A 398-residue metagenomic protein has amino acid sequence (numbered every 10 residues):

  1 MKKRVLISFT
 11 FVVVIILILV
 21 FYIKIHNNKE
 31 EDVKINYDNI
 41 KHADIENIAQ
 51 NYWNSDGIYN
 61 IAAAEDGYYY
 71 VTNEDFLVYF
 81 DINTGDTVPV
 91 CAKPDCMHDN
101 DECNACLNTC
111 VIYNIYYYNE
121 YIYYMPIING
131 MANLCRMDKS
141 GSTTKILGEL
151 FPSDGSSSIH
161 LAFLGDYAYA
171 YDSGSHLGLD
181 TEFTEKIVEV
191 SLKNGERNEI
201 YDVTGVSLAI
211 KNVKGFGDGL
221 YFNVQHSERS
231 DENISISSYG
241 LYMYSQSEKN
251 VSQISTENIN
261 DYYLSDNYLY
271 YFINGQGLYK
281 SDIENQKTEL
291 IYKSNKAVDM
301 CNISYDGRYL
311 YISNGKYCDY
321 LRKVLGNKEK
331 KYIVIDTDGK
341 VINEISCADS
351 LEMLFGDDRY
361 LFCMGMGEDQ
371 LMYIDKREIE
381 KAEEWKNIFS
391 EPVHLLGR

Functional and structural regions predicted by a protein language model:
M1-V14: N-terminal Sec-pathway targeting helices
V14-K24: Hydrophobic alpha-helical membrane-insertion segments, chiefly the h-region of N-terminal signal peptides
H26-N54, F76-E102, G130-F151, G178-V203 (+4 more regions): Surface-exposed loop/turn elements that mediate protein-protein interactions on large endomembrane-trafficking
E30-F76, F216, Y262-S265, Y270: N-terminal export/targeting and maturation segments
N54-A64, D99-Y116, S153-G165, G205-G217 (+4 more regions): Repeated scaffold domains used in trafficking and secretory/extracellular systems, primarily beta-propellers
Y70-V71, Y123-M125, Y169-D172, Y221-V224 (+3 more regions): Residue position within the beta-strands of beta-propeller blades
I122, V190, L220, L241 (+4 more regions): Fold-core signature of tandem repeat domains
V298-G326, K330: Loop/turn-rich, solvent-exposed surfaces of beta-rich toroidal or solenoidal domains
